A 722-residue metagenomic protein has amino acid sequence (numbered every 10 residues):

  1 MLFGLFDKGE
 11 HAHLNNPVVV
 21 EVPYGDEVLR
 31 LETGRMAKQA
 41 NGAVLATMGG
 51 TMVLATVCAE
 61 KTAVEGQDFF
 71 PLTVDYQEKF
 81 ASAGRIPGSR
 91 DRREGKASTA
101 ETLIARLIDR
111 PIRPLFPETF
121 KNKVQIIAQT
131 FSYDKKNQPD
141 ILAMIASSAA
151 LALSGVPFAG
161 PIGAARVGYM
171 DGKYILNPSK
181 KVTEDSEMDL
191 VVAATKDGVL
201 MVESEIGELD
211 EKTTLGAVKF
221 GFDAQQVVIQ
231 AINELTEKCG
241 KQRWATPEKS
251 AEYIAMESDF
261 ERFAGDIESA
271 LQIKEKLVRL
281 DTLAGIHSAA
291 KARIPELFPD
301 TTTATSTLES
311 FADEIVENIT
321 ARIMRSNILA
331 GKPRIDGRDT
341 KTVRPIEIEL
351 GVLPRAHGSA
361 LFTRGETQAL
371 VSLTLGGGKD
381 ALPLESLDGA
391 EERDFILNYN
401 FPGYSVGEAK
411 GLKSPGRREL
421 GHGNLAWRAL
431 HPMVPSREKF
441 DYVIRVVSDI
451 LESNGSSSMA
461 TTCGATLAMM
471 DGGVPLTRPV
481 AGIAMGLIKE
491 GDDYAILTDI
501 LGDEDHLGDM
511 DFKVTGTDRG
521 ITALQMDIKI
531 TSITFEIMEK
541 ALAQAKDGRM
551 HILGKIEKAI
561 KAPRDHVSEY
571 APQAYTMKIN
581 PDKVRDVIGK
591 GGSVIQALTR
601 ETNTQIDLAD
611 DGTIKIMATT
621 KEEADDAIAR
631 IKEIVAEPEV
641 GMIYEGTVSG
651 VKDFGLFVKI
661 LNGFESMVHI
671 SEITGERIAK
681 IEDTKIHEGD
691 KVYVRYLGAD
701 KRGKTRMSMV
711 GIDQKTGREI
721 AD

Functional and structural regions predicted by a protein language model:
L2-E60, W244-G389, P572-D586, V594 (+2 more regions): Extended amphipathic alpha-helical scaffolds
L2-P247: Long, basic N-terminal domains or extensions that often function in RNA/ssDNA interaction or organelle/cellular
A40-Q125, T130, D134-N137, K196 (+5 more regions): Glycine-rich, flexible beta-strand/loop modules in the N-terminal catalytic cores of phosphate-handling
G42-V44, M52, N137-G155, L350-L373 (+2 more regions): Conserved phosphate/anionic-ligand binding catalytic regions in large, soluble enzymes, centered on
R110-E118, L153, G377, P402-G407 (+9 more regions): Conserved helix-loop functional segments at active or binding sites
E118-V124, A159-P161, V228-T246, L277-V278 (+6 more regions): Flexible, glycine/charged-enriched surface loops at secondary-structure junctions
G155-K274, M469-D565: Mobile "lid/hinge" segments at catalytic clefts and subdomain interfaces of large enzymes
P572, P581-D722: Single-stranded RNA-binding regions, centering on S1/OB-family and related RNA-binding modules
